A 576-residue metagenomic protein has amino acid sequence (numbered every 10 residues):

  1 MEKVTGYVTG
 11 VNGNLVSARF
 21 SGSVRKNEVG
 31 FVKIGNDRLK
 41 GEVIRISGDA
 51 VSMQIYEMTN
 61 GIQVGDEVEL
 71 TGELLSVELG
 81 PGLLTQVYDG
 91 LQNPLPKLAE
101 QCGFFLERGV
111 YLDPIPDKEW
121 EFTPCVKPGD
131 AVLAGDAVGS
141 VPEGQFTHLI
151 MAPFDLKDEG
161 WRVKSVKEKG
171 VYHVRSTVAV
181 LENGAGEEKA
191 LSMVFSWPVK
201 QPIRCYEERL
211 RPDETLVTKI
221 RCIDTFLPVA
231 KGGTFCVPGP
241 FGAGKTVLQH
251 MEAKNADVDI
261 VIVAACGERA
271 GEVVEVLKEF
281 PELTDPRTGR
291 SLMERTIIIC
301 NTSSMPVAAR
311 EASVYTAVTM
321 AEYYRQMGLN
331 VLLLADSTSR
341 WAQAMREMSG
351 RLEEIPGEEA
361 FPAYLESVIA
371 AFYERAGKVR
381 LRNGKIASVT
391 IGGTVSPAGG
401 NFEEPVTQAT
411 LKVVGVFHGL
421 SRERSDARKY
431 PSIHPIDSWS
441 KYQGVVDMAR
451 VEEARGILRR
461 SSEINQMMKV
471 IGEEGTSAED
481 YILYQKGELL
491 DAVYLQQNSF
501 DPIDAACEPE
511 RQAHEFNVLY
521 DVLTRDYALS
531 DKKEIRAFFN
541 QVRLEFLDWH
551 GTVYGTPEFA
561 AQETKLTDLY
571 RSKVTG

Functional and structural regions predicted by a protein language model:
M1-A99, G103-L106: N-terminal accessory targeting/assembly segments
K33, T71, G90, V141-P142 (+2 more regions): Residue-level recognition of conserved beta-strand edge/terminus positions
L39, G48-V51, E73, L156-K157 (+5 more regions): Metallocofactor- and cofactor-centric catalytic cores in central/energy metabolism, strongly enriched
I44-A50, P81-Q92, F146-G170, E188-I203: Short, compositionally biased
I55, N60, F122-A131, V163-H173: Short histidine-centered loop motifs in beta-beta connectors
E100-E143, L149-D155, H173-G233, L248-M251 (+2 more regions): P-loop NTPase nucleotide-binding/switch module
D224-L227, G232-E545, G555-F559, E563: P-loop NTPase catalytic core
Y554-G576: C-terminal non-catalytic accessory extensions
